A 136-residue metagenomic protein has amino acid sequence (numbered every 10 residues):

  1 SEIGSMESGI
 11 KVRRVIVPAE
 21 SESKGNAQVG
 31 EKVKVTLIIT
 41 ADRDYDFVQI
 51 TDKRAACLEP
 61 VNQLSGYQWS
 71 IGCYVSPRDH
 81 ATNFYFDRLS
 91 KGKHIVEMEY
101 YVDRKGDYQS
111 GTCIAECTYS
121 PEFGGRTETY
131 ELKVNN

Functional and structural regions predicted by a protein language model:
S1-N136: Long, domain-scale non-catalytic interaction/scaffolding regions in large secretory-pathway and trafficking proteins
